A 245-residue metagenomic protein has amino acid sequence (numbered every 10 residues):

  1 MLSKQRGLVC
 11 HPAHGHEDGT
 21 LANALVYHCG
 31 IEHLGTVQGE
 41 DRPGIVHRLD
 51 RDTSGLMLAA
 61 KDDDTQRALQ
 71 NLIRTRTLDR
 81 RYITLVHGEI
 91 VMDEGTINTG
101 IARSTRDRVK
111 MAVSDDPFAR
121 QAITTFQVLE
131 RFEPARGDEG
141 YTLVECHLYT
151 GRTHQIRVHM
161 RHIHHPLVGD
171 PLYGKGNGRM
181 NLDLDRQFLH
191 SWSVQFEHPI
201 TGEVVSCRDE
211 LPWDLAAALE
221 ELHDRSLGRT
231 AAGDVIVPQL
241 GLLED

Functional and structural regions predicted by a protein language model:
M1-T96, G100, T105, G137 (+3 more regions): RNA pseudouridine synthases
R48-L49, E89, L129-R131, D170: Residue-level recognition of beta-strand microenvironments
M57, K110-M111, M160: Methionine-biased hydrophobic packing positions in alpha-helices, especially within tandem helical repeat solenoids
L69, R152-M160: Short beta-strand segments enriched for Tyr within beta-sheet-rich domains, predominantly fibronectin type III
H87, E145-Y149: A structural micro-motif recognizing beta-strand termini and the immediately following turn/loop segments
R108-P117: Short aromatic-glycine motifs in intrinsically disordered, low-complexity regions
D116-I123, P134-E139, Y149, H159-D245: Pseudouridine synthases involved in rRNA/tRNA modification
F126: Long C-terminal interaction/binding lobes of large macromolecular proteins
